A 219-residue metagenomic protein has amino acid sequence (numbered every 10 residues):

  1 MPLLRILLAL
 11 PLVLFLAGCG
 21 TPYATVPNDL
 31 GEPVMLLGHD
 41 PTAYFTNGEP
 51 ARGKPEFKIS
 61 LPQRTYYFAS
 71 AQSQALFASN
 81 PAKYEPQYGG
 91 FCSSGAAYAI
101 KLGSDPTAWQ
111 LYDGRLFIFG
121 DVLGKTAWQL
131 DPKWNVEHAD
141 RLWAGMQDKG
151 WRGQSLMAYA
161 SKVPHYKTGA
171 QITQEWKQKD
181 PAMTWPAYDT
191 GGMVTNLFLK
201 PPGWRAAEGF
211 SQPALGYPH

Functional and structural regions predicted by a protein language model:
M1-R5: Positively charged n-region of N-terminal signal peptides that target proteins for export
L7-A17: Bacterial N-terminal signal peptides
F15-A17, S73, G124: Generic detector of short, well-ordered, non-transmembrane alpha-helical segments enriched in hydrophobic residues
C19-P62, K83-H219: Intrinsically disordered, low-complexity terminal tails and linkers in eukaryotic proteins, enriched in charged/polar
T65, A71-Q74: Extracytoplasmic/secreted envelope proteins and their assembly/folding machinery, especially bacterial periplasmic
A69-A71, G120-D121: Active-site-proximal beta-strand/loop segments in catalytic clefts of secreted hydrolases
